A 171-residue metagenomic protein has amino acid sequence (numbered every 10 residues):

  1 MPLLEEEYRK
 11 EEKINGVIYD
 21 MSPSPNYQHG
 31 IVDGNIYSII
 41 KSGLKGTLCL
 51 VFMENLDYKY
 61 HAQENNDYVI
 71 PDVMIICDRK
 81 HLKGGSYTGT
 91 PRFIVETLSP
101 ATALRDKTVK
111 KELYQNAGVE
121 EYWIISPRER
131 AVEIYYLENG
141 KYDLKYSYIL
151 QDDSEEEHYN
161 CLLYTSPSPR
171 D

Functional and structural regions predicted by a protein language model:
M1-F93, T97-L113, A117, P127-S166: Gly/Pro/Ser/Thr-rich low-complexity, intrinsically disordered segments predominantly at protein N-termini
E120: Short acidic/polar active-site loop segments enriched in Thr and Asp
I124: Conserved SAM-binding loop
P167-D171: A short, hydrophobic C-terminal helix/tail in secreted or cell-surface proteins
